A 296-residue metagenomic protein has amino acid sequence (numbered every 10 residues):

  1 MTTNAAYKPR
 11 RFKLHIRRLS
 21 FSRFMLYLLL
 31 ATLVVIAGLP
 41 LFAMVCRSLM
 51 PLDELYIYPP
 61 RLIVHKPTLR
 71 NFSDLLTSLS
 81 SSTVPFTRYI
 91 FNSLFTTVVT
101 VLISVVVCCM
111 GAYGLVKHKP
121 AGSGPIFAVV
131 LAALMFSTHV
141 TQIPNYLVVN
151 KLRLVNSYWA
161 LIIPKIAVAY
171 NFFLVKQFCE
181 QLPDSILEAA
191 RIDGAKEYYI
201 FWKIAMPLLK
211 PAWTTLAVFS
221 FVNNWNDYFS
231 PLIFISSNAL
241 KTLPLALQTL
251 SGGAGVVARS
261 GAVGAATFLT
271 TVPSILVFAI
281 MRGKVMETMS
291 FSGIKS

Functional and structural regions predicted by a protein language model:
T2-S296: A hydrophobic, multi-pass inner-membrane permease signature
